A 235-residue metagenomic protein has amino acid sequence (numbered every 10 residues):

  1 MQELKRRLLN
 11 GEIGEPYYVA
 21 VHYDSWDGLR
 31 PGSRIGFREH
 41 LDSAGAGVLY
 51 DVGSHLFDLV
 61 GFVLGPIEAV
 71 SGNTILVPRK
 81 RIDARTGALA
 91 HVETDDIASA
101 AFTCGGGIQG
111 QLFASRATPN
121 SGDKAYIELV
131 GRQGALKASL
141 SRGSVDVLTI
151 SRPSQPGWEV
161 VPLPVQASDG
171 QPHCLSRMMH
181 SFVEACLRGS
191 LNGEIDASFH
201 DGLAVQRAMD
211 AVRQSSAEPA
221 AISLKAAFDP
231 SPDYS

Functional and structural regions predicted by a protein language model:
M1-H91, P219: Predominantly a Rossmann-like dinucleotide-binding segment in NAD(P)-dependent oxidoreductases
L49-G53, P172, D196-L203: Conserved loop-to-helix N-cap of the C-terminal "lid" that shapes the substrate pocket in Rossmann-like
D58-S144, M179-L191, D229-S235: Contiguous beta-strand/loop segments that form the cofactor/metal-binding neighborhood of enzyme cores
G110-L112, E159, I195, I222: Short beta-strand segments
I127, G143-P156: Short polybasic amphipathic segments
V147-L148, S154, S181-S235: C-terminal helix-rich "cap/oligomerization" subdomain common to oxidoreductases
E159-G170: C-terminal "lid/loop" region of Rossmann-like NAD(P)-dependent oxidoreductases
D169-H180: Active-site loop of classical SDR/Rossmann-like NAD(P)-dependent oxidoreductases, centered on the catalytic Tyr-X3-Lys
